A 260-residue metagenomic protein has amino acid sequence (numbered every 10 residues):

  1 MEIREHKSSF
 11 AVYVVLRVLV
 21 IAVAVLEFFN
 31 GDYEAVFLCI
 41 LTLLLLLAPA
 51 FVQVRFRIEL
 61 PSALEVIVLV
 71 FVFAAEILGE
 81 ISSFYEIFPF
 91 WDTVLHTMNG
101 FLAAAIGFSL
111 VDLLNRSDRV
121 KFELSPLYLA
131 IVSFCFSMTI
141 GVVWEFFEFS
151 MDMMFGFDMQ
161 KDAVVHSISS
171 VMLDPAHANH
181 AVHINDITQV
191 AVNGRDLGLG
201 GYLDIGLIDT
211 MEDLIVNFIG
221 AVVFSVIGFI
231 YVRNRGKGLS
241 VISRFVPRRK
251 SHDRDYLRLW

Functional and structural regions predicted by a protein language model:
M1-L16: N-terminal membrane topogenic signal
I3-R4, V52-A63, R119-L124: Membrane-interface helix-boundary motifs at transmembrane edges
F28-Y33, R55-I58, I81-W91: Membrane-interface helix caps and helix-loop-helix hairpins in membrane proteins
I40, E59-V70, T93-H96: Cytoplasmic-side transmembrane-helix entry/capping segments in multi-pass membrane proteins
L46-A50, F71-E76, S133, S137-W144 (+1 more regions): Alpha-helical transmembrane segments of multi-pass membrane proteins
I81-D92, M138-F224: Interfacial helix-loop-helix junctions of multi-pass membrane proteins
M98-N115, M153-M159, I219-R233: Membrane-interfacial alpha-helical segments at the cytosolic side of multi-pass membrane proteins
G238-L259: Short, highly charged, low-complexity non-transmembrane loops/tails of multi-pass membrane proteins
